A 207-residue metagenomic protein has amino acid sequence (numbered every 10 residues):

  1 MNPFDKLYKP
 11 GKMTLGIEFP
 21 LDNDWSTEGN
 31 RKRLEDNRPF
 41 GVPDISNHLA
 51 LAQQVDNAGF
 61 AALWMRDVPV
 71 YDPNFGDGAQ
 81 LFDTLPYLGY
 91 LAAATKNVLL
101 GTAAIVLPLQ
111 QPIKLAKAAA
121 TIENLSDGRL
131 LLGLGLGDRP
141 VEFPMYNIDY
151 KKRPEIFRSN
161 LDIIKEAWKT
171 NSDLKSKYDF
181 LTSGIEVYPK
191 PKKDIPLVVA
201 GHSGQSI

Functional and structural regions predicted by a protein language model:
M1-A94, K193-I195: N-terminal beta1-alpha1-beta2 module of alpha/beta enzyme domains
N2-M13, G76, P108-I207: Internal, glycine-rich beta/alpha segment that forms the wall or movable "lid" of small-molecule/cofactor binding
I17, L100, L197-V199: Generic preference for hydrophobic
D36, D72, A103, M145-D149: Short amphipathic alpha-helical segments at helix-loop
Q54-F60, A94-V98, I163, A167-N171: A structural motif corresponding to the C-terminal end of an alpha-helix and its immediate exit/capping segment
A61-D67, L100-T102, L131-G135: Short beta-strand segments at enzyme active-site cores
K96-L100, Y188-P191: Short, surface-exposed connector motifs at secondary-structure boundaries
G101-L109: Conserved strand-turn element in the central/C-terminal portion of the radical SAM core barrel that lines
